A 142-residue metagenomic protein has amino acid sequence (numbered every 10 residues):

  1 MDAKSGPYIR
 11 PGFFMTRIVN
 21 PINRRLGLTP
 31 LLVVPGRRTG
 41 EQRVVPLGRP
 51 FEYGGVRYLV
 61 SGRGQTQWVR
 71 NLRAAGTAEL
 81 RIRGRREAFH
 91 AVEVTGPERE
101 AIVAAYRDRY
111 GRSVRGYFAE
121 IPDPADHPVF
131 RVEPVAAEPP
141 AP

Functional and structural regions predicted by a protein language model:
M1-I9, F13, P30-G36, E79-H90 (+1 more regions): N-terminal short leaders/motifs
M1-L31, R112-A125: Alpha-helical membrane-targeting segments
A3, Y8-V19, V34, R43 (+2 more regions): Residue-level signal for functionally critical sites in structured catalytic/ligand-binding pockets
S5-G12, R17-I22, G40-Q42, R49-G54 (+1 more regions): A broad, low-specificity signal for short, low-complexity segments enriched in glycine/proline and polar/charged
G27-S61: Short beta-strand segments
V56, R63-E138: Short, structured beta-strand-loop surface elements
